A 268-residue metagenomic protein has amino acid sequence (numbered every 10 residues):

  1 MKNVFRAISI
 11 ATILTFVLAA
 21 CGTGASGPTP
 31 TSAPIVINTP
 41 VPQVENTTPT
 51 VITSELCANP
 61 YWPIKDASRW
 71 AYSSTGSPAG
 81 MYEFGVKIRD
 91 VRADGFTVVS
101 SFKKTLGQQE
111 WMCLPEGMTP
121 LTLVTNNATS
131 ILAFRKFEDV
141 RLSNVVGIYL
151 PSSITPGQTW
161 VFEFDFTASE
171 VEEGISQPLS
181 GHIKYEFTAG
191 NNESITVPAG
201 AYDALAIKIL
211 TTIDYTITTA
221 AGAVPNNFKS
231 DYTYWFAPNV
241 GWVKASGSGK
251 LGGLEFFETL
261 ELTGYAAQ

Functional and structural regions predicted by a protein language model:
M1-I10: Bacterial N-terminal signal peptides that target proteins for export
I13, C21-E55: Ser/Thr-rich, Proline-interspersed low-complexity disordered segments
P49-Q268: Conserved functional acidic sites
